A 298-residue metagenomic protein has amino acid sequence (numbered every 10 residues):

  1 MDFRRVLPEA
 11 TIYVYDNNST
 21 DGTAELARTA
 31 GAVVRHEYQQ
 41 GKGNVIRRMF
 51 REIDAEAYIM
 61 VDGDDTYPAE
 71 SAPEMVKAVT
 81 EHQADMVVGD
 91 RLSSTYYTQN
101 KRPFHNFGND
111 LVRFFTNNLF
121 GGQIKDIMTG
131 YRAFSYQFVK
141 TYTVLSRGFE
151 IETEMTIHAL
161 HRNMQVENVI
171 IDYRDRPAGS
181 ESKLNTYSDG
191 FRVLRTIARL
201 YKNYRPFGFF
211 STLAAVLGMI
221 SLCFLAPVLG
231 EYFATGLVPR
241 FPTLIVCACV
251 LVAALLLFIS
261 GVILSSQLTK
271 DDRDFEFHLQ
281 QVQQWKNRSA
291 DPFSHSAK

Functional and structural regions predicted by a protein language model:
M1-R4, P8-N18: Short beta-strand/loop segment that forms part of the nucleotide-sugar
A10-Y13, A24-I53: Conserved donor nucleotide-binding strand/loop of the catalytic core
N17, V61-G63: Active-site acidic Asp-centered loop
Y38-E52, A69-F149, T153, R174-F191: Acceptor/aglycone-binding surface of glycosyltransferases and processive sugar-polymer synthases
A55, G63-T66: Short acidic donor-binding/metal-coordinating loop in glycosyltransferase active sites
Y58: Short aromatic/hydrophobic "clamp" motif used to bind/position activated sugar donors
S146, I151-K298: Hydrophobic helical membrane-anchoring modules
